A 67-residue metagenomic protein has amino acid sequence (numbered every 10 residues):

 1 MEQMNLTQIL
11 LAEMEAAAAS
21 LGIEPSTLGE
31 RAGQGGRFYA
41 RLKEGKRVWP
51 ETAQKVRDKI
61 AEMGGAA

Functional and structural regions predicted by a protein language model:
M1-A19: A short, Lys/Arg-rich alpha-helix, primarily the initiator
M1-E2, G64-A67: Short intrinsically disordered terminal tails
M14, P25, A53: Helix-turn-helix DNA-binding elements, focusing on the entry/boundary residues of the two helices that contact DNA
G22-F38: Short alpha-helical DNA-recognition segment
G33-Q34, E44, D58-A61: Residue-level detection of the helix-turn-helix DNA-binding "recognition helix"
A40-R57: Short, basic-rich loop-to-helix N-cap that marks the start of a DNA-contacting helix
